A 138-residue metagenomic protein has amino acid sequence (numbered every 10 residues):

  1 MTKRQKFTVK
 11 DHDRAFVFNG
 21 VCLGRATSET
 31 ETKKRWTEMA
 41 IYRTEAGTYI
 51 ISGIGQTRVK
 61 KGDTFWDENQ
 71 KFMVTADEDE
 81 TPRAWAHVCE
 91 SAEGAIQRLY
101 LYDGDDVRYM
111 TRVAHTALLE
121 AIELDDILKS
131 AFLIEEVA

Functional and structural regions predicted by a protein language model:
M1-T32: Short, charged/polar N-terminal "headpieces" of proteins
T8, Y42, S52: Residues in well-ordered beta-strands of folded domains
D13, A46, D63, N69-K71 (+1 more regions): Intrinsic-disorder/low-complexity loop/linker signature
V21-Y49: Amphipathic, interaction-prone secondary-structure segments
E29-T30, R35, T57-R58, I134-A138: Exposed acidic/polar residues on beta-strands and adjacent loops within beta-sheet cores, strongest in beta-propeller
I54-T57, D63-T64: Predominantly late transmembrane helices and immediately cytosolic-facing juxtamembrane segments
Q70, D77-A138: Low-complexity intrinsically disordered segments
